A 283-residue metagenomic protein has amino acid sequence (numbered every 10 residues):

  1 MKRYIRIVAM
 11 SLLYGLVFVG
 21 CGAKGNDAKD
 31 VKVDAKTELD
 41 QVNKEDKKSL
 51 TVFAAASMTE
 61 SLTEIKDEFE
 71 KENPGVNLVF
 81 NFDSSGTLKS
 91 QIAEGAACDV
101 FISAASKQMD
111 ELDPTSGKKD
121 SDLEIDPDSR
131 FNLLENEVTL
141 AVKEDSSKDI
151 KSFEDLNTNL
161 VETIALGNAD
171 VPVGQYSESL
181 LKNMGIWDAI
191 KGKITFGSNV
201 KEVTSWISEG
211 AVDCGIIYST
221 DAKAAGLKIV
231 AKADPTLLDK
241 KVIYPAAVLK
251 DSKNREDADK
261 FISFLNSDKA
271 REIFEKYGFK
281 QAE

Functional and structural regions predicted by a protein language model:
M1-N26: Sec-dependent N-terminal signal peptides of Gram-positive bacterial secreted proteins and lipoproteins
C21-E70, G86, S106, P114 (+4 more regions): Exported/periplasmic ABC-transporter solute-binding proteins
K48, A96-C98: Short acidic/histidine-rich motifs immediately flanking catalytic phosphotransfer sites in two-component signaling
D67-V79: Signal peptide-proximal N-terminal region of secreted/periplasmic/extracellular or secretory-lumen proteins
G75-V76, C98, G192: Short, well-ordered coil loops that connect the C-terminus of an alpha-helix to the N-terminus of a beta-strand
F82-K89, C98-D113: Ligand-binding clamshell of periplasmic/extracellular solute-binding protein-like
G95-A96, G210: Active-site charged/polar residues at nucleotide-handling catalytic sites that mediate phosphoryl, nucleotidyl
